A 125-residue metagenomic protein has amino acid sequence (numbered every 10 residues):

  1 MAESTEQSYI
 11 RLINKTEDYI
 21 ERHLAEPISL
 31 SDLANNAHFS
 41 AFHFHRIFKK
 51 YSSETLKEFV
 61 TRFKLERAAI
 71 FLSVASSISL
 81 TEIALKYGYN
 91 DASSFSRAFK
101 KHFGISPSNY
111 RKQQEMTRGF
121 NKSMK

Functional and structural regions predicted by a protein language model:
M1-Q7, K15, P27-V60, A84-S106: Basic/polar phosphate-binding segments, predominantly the helix-turn-helix DNA-binding elements of transcriptional
N14-S31, Y51-K86, Q114-K125: Terminal helix-turn-helix DNA-binding modules in bacterial transcription factors
Y19-I20, S40, F71-L72, K101 (+1 more regions): Short alpha-helical scaffold segments that flank and stabilize functional sites
S93-S94, K100-K125: Charged mid-protein connector segments
